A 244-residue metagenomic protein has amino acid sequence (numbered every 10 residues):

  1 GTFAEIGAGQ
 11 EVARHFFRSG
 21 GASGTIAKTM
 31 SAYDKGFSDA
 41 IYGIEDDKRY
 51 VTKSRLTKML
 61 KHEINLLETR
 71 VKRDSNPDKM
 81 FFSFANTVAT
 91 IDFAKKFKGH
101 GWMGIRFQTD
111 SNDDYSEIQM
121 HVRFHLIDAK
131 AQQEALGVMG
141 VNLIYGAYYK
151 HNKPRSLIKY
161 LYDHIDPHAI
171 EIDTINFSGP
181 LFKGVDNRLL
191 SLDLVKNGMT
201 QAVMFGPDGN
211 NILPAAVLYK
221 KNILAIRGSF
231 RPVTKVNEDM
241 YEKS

Functional and structural regions predicted by a protein language model:
G1-F230, D239-K243: Non-catalytic terminal extensions that flank enzyme cores
K235: Active-site glycine- and acidic-residue-rich loops that bind and position anionic ligands or nucleotide-like cofactors
